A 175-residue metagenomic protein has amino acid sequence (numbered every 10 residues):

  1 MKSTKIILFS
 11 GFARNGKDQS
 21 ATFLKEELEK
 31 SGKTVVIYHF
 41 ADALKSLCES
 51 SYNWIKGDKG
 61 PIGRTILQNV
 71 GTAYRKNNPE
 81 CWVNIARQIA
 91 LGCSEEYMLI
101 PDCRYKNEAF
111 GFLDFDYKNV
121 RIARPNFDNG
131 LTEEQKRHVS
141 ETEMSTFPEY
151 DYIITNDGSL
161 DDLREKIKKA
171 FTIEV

Functional and structural regions predicted by a protein language model:
K2-I7, E96: Pre-Walker A (Motif I) flank of P-loop NTPase domains
F9, I100: Hydrophobic anchor at the beta1->P-loop junction of P-loop NTPases
R14: Walker A (P-loop) phosphate-binding loop of P-loop NTPases
K17: Conserved lysine of the Walker
S20, L24: Hydrophobic positions on the alpha1 helix immediately C-terminal to the Walker A/P-loop
E26-V36: Post-Walker A helix-loop "phosphate-sensing" segment adjacent to the P-loop in P-loop NTPases
V36-E96: ATP-dependent small-molecule kinase phosphotransfer cores that center on conserved nucleotide phosphate-binding segments
I85, F110-D114, K118-V175: Small-molecule kinase domains that catalyze NTP-dependent phosphoryl transfer to phosphate-bearing small molecules
